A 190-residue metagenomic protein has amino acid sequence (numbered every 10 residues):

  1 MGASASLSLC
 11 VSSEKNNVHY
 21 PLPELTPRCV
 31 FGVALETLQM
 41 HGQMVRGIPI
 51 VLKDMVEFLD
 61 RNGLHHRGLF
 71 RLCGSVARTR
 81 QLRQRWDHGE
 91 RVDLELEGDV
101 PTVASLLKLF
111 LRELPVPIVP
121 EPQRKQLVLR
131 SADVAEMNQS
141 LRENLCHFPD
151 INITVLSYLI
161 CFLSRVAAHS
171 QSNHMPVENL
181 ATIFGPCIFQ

Functional and structural regions predicted by a protein language model:
M1-V100, V134-S140, H169-N173, V177-T182 (+1 more regions): Intrinsically disordered regulatory linkers and targeting segments that flank signaling/catalytic domains
V45, F110-L114, F148-L156, V166-S170: Extended alpha-helical coiled-coil scaffold domains characteristic of the BAR superfamily
P49-V51, P101-L109, V155-Y158, T182: Conserved, well-structured core segments
L59, L107-L111, L145, F162-A167: Hydrophobic residues within the alpha-helices of tandem HEAT/HEAT-like
H66-L72, E97, V116-L129: Short acidic alpha-helical/loop segments enriched in Asp/Glu that coordinate divalent cations
G98-P101, V134-M137, P149-F162: Amphipathic alpha-helical oligomerization segments
L111-P122, A132-V134, S172-M175: Short helix-interrupting loop/turn segments at helix-coil junctions
K125-A132, L141-D150: Short amphipathic helix-turn segment from helical bundle oligomerization domains, prototypically the retroelement Gag
